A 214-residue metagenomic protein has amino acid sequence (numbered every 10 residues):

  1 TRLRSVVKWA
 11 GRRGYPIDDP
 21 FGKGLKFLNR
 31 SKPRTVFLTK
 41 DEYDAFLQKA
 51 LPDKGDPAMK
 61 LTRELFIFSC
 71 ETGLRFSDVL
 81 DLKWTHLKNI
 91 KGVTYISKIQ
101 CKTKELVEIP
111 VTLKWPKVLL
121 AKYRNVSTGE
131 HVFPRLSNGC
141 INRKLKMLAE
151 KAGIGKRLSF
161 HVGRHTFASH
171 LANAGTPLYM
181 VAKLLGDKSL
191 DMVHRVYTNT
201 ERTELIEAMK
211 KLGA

Functional and structural regions predicted by a protein language model:
T1-A10, G24-L25, V111: Non-catalytic DNA-binding core/recognition domains of DNA-processing enzymes
R12-F76, L80: Basic, Lys/Arg- and aromatic-enriched nucleic-acid-binding interface segment
K23-K26, R30, V36, K40-E42 (+1 more regions): Conserved tyrosine-mediated DNA breakage-rejoining catalytic core shared by Y-recombinases
F37, Q100-K104, K114, N138 (+1 more regions): Catalytic-site neighborhood detector that most strongly recognizes the C-terminal catalytic loop/helix of tyrosine
M59-E64, L136-G139, G155-G175, M192: Short basic/aromatic active-site micro-motif
H86-V93, G155-K156, T176-R195: Short, polar N-cap/turn motifs at the start of nucleic acid-interacting alpha helices
T112-G155: Active-site/catalytic core of tyrosine-dependent DNA strand-transfer enzymes
N125, K211-A214: C-terminal secondary-structure termini that scaffold catalytic or DNA-interacting sites
